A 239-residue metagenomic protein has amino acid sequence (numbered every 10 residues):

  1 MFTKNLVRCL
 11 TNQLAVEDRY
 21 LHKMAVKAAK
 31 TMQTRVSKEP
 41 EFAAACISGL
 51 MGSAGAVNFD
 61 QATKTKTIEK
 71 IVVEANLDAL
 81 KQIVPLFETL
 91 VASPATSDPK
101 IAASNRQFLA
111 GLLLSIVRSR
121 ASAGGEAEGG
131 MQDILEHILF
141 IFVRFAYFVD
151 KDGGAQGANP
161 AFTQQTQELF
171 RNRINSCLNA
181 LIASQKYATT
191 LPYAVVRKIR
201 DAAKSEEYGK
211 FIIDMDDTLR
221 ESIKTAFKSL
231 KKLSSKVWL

Functional and structural regions predicted by a protein language model:
M1, K23-M32, D60-V72, S104-R120 (+4 more regions): Amphipathic alpha-helical elements of HEAT/ARM-like alpha-solenoid repeat scaffolds that form extended
F2-V16, E39-D60, A79-D98, Q107-F108 (+4 more regions): Amphipathic alpha-helical segments within extended alpha-helical solenoids and repeat-rich scaffolds in large
L14-A15, S37, G55, V73 (+3 more regions): Alpha-solenoid HEAT/Armadillo repeat architecture
R35, I68-V72, S122-A123, D152 (+3 more regions): PEST-like, phosphorylation-prone intrinsically disordered regulatory regions
D98-I101, T163: Solvent-exposed loop and edge beta-strand segments that line ligand/cofactor-binding and catalytic clefts
